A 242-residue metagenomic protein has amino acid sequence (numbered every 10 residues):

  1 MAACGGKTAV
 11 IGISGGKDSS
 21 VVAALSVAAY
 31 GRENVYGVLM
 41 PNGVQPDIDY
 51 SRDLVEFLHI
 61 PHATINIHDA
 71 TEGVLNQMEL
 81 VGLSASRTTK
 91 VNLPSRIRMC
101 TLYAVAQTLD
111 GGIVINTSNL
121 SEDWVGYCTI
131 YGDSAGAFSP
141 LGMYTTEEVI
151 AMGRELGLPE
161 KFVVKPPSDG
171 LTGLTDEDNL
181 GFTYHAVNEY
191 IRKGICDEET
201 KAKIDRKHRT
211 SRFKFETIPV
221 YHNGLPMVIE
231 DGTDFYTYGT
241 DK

Functional and structural regions predicted by a protein language model:
M1-I11, E33-Y36, G43, R52-D69 (+4 more regions): ATP/NTP-dependent adenylation/nucleotidyl-transfer catalytic domains that generate, transfer, or process NMP-activated
G16: Conserved G/P- and acidic residue-centered "switch" motifs that form tight phosphate/ATP-binding loops in soluble
S19-A23, I48-R52: Short, surface-exposed alpha-helical segments at coil->helix boundaries
V21, G73, D123: Phosphate- and divalent-cation-binding pockets in alpha/beta enzyme and binding domains that engage nucleotide-derived
A24-A28, E56: Short, well-ordered alpha-helices that flank and scaffold nucleotide-derived cofactor binding pockets
R96, C100: Catalytic-core regions of hydrolytic enzymes
